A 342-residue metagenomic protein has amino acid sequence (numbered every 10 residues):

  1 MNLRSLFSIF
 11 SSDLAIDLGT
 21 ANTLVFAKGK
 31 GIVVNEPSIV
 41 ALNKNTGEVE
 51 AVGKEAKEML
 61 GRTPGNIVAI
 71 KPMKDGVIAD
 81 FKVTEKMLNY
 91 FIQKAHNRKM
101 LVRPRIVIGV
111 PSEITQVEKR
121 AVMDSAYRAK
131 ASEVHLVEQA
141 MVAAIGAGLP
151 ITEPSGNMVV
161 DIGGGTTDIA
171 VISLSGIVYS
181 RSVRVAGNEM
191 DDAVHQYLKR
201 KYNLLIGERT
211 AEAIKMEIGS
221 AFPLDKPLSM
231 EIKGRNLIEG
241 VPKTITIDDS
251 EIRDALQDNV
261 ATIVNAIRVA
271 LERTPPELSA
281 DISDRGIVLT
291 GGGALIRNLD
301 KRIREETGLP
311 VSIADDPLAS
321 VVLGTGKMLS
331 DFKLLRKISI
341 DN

Functional and structural regions predicted by a protein language model:
M1-I162, A170-V288, A294-N342: Nucleotide/phosphate-binding catalytic cleft detector across ATP-hydrolyzing and phosphate-transferring enzymes
